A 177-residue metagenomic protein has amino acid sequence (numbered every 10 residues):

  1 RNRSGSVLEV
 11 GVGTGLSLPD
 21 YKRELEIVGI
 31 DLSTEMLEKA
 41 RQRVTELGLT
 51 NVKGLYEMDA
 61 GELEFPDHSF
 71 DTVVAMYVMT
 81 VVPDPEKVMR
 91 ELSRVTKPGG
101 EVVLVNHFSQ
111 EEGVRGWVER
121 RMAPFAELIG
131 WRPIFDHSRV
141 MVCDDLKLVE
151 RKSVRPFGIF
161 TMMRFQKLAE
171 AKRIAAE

Functional and structural regions predicted by a protein language model:
S6, E26, G99-E101: Short glycine-centered segments of the SAM/dcSAM-binding site in methyltransferase folds
L8-E62: Class I SAM-dependent methyltransferase SAM/SAH-binding core
M58-V73: A short acidic, Gly/Pro-enriched loop at the edge of an enzyme's catalytic core that lines a small-molecule cofactor
T72-D84: A short SAM/SAH-binding and catalytic strip from SAM-dependent methyltransferases
E86-P98: A short glycine-rich, Lys/Arg-flanked "PGG" loop and its adjoining helix->strand segment in the class I
V103-T161: C-terminal alpha-helical "lid/dimerization" subdomain adjacent to the S-adenosyl-L-methionine
M162-E177: C-terminal lobe and adjacent flexible extensions of AdoMet/dcAdoMet transferase-like proteins
